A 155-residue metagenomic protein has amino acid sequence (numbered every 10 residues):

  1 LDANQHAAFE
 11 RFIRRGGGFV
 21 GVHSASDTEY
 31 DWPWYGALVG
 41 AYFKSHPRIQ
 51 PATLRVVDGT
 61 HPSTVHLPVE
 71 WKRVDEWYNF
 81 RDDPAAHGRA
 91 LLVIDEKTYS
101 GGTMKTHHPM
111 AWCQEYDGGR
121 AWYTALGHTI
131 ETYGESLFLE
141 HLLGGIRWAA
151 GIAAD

Functional and structural regions predicted by a protein language model:
L1-E29, G118: Short alpha-beta junction capping motif
E10, G36, T64, L143-R147: Non-transmembrane alpha-helical segments in soluble domains of secreted/periplasmic/extracellular proteins
I13, G18-V22, R89-L92, C113 (+1 more regions): Structural recognition of the beta-strand scaffold that forms the well-ordered cores of secreted hydrolase catalytic
R14, G18, G40, R147-G151: Sec-exported extracytoplasmic/periplasmic mature domains
H23, H46, H128: Histidine-centered active-site/metal-ligand motif
D27-L38: Glycine-rich, charge-decorated loop segments at or immediately adjacent to ligand/cofactor-binding or catalytic sites
A41-G118: Catalytic beta-strand/loop cores that center a nucleophilic Ser/Cys/Thr and support acyl-enzyme chemistry
T98-H107, E115-D155: Extracellular ligand-binding/catalytic regions of CAZymes and related secreted enzymes and adhesion modules
